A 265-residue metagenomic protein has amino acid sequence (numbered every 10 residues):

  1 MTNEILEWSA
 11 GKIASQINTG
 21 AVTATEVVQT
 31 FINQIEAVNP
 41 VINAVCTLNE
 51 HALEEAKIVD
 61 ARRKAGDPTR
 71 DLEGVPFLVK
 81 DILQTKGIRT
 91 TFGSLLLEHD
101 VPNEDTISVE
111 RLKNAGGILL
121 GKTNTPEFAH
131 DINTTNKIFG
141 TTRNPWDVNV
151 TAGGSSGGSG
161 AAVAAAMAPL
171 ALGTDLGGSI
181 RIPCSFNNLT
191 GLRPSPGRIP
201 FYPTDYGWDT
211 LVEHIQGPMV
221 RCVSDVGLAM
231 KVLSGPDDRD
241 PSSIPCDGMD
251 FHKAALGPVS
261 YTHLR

Functional and structural regions predicted by a protein language model:
M1-K57, K64: An N-terminal boundary/leader segment
G11-A14, Q29-I32, L53, K57 (+4 more regions): Predominant activation on well-ordered alpha-helical scaffold segments within soluble catalytic domains
G20, K80, C222: Short, conserved phosphate/pyrophosphate- and ester-handling motifs at nucleotide-, phospho-/glycolipid
Q34, V38, E55, V59-R62 (+6 more regions): Change "in soluble alpha/beta enzymes" to "in soluble alpha/beta proteins
E36-L97: N-terminal, positively charged, Ser/Thr/Ala/Gly-biased leader segments that form transit/presequence-like amphipathic
L72-Q216, P241: Short glycine/serine-rich loop/turn segments
R193-R265: A short helix-breaking turn/cap at a secondary-structure junction
